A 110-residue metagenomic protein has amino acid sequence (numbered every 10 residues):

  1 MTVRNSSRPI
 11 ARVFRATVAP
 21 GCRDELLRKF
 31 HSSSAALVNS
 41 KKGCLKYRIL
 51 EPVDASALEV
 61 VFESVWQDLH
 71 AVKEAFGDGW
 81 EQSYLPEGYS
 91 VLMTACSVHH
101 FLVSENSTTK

Functional and structural regions predicted by a protein language model:
M1-I10, R48-E59, Y84-K110: Glycine-rich beta-strand-turn "strand-cap" elements at beta-sheet edges
N5, A36-C44, V65-H100: An amphipathic, aromatic/His-enriched active-site/gating alpha helix that lines ligand/cofactor pockets
I10-T17, R48-G79: Short, well-ordered beta-strand segments in beta-rich or mixed alpha/beta enzyme and ligand-binding folds
T17-F30: Short, surface-exposed ligand-recognition loops at beta-strand->loop->(often short) alpha-helix junctions that present
D24, H70-V72, N106: Residue-level signal for secondary-structure boundary sites
K29-S32, D78: Residues within well-ordered alpha-helical secondary structure of globular protein domains
H31-N39, E51-A57: Short, charged helix-to-loop "capping" segments that act as catalytic/coupling loops
